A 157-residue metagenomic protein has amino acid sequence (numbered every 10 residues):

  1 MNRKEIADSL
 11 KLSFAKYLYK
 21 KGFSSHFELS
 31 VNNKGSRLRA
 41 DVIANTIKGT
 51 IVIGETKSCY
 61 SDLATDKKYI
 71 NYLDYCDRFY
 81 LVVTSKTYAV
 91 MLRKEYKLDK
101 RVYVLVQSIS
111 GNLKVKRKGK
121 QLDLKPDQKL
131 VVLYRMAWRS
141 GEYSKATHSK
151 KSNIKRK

Functional and structural regions predicted by a protein language model:
N2, K11-K21, F27, K34 (+2 more regions): Non-catalytic C-terminal interaction segments of nucleic acid-processing enzymes
F27-L29, V83: Short loop/edge segments at beta-strand edges and connector loops that shape dinucleotide/nucleotide cofactor-binding
S30, I43, K57: Anionic group-transfer/hydrolysis microenvironments
G35-L38, A64-T65: Amphipathic coiled-coil/heptad-repeat helices and related helical stalk/stem segments that mediate oligomerization
L38-A40, F79: Short beta-strand or tight-loop elements that sit immediately N-terminal to catalytic metal-binding acidic residues
A40-I53: Active-site beta-strand-loop-beta-strand hairpin of nuclease catalytic cores that positions key catalytic residues
I51, S58-S108: Catalytic cores of nucleic-acid endonucleases
